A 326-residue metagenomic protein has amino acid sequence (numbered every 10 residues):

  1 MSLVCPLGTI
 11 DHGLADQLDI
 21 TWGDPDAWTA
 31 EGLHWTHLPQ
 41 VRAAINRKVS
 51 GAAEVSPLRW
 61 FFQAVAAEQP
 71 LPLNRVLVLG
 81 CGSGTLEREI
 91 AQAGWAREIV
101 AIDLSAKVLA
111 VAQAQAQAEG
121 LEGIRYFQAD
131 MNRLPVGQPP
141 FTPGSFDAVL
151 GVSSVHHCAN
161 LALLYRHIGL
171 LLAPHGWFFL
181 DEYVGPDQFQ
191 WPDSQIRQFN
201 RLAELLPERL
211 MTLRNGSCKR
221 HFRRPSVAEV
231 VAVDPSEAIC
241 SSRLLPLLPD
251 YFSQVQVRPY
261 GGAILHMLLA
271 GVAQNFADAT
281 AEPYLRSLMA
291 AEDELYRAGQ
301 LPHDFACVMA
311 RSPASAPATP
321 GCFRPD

Functional and structural regions predicted by a protein language model:
A27-L58: Class I SAM-dependent methyltransferase Rossmann-like catalytic core, especially the SAM/SAH-binding loop
G51-P72: Conserved alpha-helix/loop element of class I SAM-dependent methyltransferases that forms part of the SAM/SAH-binding
P72-G82: Conserved class I S-adenosyl-L-methionine
G84-T85, E89-R133: Class I SAM-dependent methyltransferase SAM/SAH-binding core
L150: A conserved beta-strand element that flanks and buttresses the S-adenosyl-L-methionine
A162-W177: A short glycine-rich, Lys/Arg-flanked "PGG" loop and its adjoining helix->strand segment in the class I
F179-L213: Conserved class I S-adenosyl-L-methionine
M211-N275: Substrate-binding/catalytic lobe of Class I Rossmann-like enzymes that use SAM or dcSAM, i.e., the mid-to-C-terminal
